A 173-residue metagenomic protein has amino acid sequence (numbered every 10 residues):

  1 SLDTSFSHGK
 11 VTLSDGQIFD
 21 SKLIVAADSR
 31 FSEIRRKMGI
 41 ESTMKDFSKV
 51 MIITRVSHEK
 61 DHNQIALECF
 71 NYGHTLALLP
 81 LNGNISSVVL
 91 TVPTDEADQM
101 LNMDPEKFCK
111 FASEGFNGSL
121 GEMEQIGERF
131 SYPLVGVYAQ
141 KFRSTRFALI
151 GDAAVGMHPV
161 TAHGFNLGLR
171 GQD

Functional and structural regions predicted by a protein language model:
S1-G9: A conserved short coil-to-beta-strand element within the FAD-binding core of flavoproteins
K10-S14, G39-I40, P133-V137, V160: A generic local structural motif
T12, Q17-D20, I24-E122, I126-R129: Conserved FAD-binding catalytic core of PHBH/FMO-like flavoproteins
M100-D173: FAD/FMN-dependent oxidoreductases across multiple families
